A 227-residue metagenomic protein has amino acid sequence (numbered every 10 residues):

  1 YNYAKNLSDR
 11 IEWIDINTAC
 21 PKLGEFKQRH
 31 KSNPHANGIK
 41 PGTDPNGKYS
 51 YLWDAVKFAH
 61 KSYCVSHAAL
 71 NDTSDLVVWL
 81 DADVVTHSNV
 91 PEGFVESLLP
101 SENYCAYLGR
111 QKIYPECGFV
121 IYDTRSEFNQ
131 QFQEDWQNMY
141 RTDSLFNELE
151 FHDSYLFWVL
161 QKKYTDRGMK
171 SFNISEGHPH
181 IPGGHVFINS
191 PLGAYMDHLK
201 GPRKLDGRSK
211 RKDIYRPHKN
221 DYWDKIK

Functional and structural regions predicted by a protein language model:
Y1-N2, A19-P21, V84-T86, Q111-I113 (+3 more regions): Short, solvent-exposed loop/turn segments at secondary-structure junctions
Y1-N71: Active-site-proximal specificity loops/subdomain of glycosyltransferases
S8-I11, S74, S101-E102, C117: Short, well-ordered alpha-helix to beta-strand connector turns
E12-I14, V78-L80, C105-A106, K170-F172: Hydrophobic/aromatic beta-strand patches that form the interior of the parallel beta-sheet core in alpha/beta enzyme
W53, A59-A106: GT-A fold catalytic core of metal-dependent nucleotide-sugar glycosyltransferases, centered on the diacidic
C64, F119-I121, M196: Conserved hydrophobic/aromatic beta-strand scaffold that supports enzyme active sites
H87-S154: Conserved catalytic core of nucleotide-sugar-dependent glycosyltransferases
T124-K227: Catalytic core and acceptor-binding pocket of nucleotide-sugar-dependent glycosyltransferases
